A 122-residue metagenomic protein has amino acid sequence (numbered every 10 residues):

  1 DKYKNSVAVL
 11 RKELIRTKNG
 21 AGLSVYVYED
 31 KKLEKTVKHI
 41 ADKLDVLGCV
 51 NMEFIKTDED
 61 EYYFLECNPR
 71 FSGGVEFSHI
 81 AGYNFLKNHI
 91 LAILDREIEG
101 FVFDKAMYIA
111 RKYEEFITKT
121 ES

Functional and structural regions predicted by a protein language model:
D1-D45, K56, N68-L94, A110 (+1 more regions): ATP-dependent carboxylate/phosphate-activation module, predominantly the ATP-grasp catalytic core and closely related
L47-E59: A short glycine-rich, hydrophobically flanked beta-strand micro-motif that places a catalytic Asp/Glu for divalent metal
C49, E76, I98-E99: Secondary-structure boundary/capping residues
R96-S122: Cysteine/selenocysteine-centered motifs that mediate thiol-based redox chemistry or coordinate metal-sulfur cofactors
